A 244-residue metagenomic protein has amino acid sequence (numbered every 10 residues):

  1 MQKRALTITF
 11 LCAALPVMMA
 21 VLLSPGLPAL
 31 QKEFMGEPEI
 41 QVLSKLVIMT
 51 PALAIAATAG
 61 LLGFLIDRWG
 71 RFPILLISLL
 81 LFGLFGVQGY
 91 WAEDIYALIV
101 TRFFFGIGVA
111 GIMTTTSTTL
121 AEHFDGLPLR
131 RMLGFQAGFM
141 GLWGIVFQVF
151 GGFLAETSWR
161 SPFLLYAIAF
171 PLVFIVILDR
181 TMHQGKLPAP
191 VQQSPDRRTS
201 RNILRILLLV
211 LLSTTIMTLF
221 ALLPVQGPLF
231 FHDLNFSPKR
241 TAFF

Functional and structural regions predicted by a protein language model:
A5-M35, L223-P228: Extracytoplasmic
V21, A52-G60, G144-I145: Residue-level signature of mid-helix packing/kink "hotspots" within the transmembrane helices of 12-pass Major
L27-A56: Extracellular/periplasmic helix-loop-helix junction of adjacent transmembrane segments in MFS-like secondary
A56-Y96: Conserved MFS/SLC helix-loop-helix module at the cytosolic interface between two early adjacent transmembrane helices
I95, T101-M140: Cytoplasmic helix-loop-helix junction between adjacent transmembrane helices in 12-TM secondary transporters
L127, F135-T181: Helix-loop-helix hairpin linking two adjacent transmembrane segments in secondary transporters
T181-L209: Juxtamembrane intracellular "pre-TM" segments in multi-pass secondary transporters
R205-F244: Extracytoplasmic gate region of multi-pass secondary transporters
